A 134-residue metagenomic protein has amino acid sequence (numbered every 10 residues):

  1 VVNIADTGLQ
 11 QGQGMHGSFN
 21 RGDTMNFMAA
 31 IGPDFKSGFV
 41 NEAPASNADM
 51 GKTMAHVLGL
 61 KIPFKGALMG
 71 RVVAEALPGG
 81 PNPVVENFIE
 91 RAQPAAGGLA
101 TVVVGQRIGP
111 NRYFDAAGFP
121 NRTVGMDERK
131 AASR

Functional and structural regions predicted by a protein language model:
V1-T53, K130, R134: Active-site neighborhoods of enzymes that stabilize oxyanions during catalysis
N3, P63-F64, V72, N82-N87: A composition-driven signal for long, intrinsically disordered, charge-rich low-complexity tracts
Q11-G12, P33, P63, P78-P83 (+1 more regions): Proline-rich intrinsically disordered, low-complexity coils
F19, F27, F35, F39 (+4 more regions): Phenylalanine-focused residue identity feature
P33-F35, E42-P78: Non-catalytic, well-ordered alpha-helical segments in soluble enzyme domains
G79-R134: Acidic, Ser/Thr-rich low-complexity intrinsically disordered segments
